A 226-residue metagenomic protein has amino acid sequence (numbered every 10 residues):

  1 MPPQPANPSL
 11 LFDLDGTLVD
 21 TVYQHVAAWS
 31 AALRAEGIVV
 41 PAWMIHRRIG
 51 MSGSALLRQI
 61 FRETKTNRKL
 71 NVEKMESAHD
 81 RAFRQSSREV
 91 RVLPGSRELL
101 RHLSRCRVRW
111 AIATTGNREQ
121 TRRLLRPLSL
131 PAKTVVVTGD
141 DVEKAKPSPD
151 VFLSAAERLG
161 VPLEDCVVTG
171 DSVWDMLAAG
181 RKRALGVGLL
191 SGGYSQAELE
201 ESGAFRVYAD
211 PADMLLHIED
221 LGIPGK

Functional and structural regions predicted by a protein language model:
M1-N7, S104, N117-R118, R122-K226: Asp-based, Mg2+/Mn2+-dependent phosphohydrolase catalytic module
P2-R47: Active-site neighborhood of HAD-like aspartate-dependent phosphohydrolases
A6, R84-I112, R118-R122, P149: Short, acidic loop-to-helix structural element flanking the phosphoryl-transfer center in phosphate-processing enzymes
Q24, R48-S52, R91-G95, G116 (+3 more regions): Short beta->alpha linker loops
V26, S30, A42, G53-R58 (+2 more regions): An amphipathic alpha-helix signature
E36, R47-R84, P94-R105: A metal-dependent, Asp-based hydrolase signature
I38-V40, T66, L130, V161: Helix N-cap/coil-helix junction residues
